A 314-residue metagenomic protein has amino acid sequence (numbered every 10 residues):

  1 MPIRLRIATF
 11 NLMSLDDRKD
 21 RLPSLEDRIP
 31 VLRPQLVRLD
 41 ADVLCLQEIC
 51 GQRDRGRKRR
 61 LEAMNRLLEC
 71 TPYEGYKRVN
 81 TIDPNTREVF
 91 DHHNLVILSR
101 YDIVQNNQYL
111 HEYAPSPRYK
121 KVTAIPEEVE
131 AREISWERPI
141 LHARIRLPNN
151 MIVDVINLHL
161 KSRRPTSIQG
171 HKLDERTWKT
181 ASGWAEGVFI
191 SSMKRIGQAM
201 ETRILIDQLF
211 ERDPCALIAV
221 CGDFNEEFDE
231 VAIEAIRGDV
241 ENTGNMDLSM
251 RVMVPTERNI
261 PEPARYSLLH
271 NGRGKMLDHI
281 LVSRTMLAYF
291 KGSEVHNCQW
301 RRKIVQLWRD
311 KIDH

Functional and structural regions predicted by a protein language model:
M1-L95, E175-T180, C215-L217, I304-H314: N-terminal, active-site-proximal structural segment of metallo-dependent hydrolase catalytic domains
P2, R53-P165: Structured beta-strand-rich core segments of catalytic domains in phosphoester-bond hydrolases
R4-D17, Y109, I152-K161, S182-V188: Active-site-proximal beta-strand elements of phosphoester/diester hydrolases
M13, I49-C50, H159-K161, F224-E227: Catalytic metal-binding/acid-base residues of hydrolase active sites
R28, L32, R60-A63, R195-Q198 (+2 more regions): Stable alpha-helical elements in mature extracytoplasmic
F90, D102-Y109, Y113-I125, V129 (+4 more regions): Metal-dependent phosphoester-hydrolase catalytic domains
T166-S192: A solvent-exposed, charged loop/short amphipathic helix patch at secondary-structure junctions
A185-P214: A long, amphipathic alpha-helix that forms part of the scaffold/cap immediately adjacent to metal-dependent active
